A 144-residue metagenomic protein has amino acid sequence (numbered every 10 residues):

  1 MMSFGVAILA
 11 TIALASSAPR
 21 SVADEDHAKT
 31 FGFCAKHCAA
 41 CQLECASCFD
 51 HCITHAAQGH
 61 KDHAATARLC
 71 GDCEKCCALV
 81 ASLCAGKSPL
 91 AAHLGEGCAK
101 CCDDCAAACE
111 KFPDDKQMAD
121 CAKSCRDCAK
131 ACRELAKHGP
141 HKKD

Functional and structural regions predicted by a protein language model:
M2, A7-D144: Intrinsically disordered, low-complexity terminal tails/loops enriched in metal-binding residues
